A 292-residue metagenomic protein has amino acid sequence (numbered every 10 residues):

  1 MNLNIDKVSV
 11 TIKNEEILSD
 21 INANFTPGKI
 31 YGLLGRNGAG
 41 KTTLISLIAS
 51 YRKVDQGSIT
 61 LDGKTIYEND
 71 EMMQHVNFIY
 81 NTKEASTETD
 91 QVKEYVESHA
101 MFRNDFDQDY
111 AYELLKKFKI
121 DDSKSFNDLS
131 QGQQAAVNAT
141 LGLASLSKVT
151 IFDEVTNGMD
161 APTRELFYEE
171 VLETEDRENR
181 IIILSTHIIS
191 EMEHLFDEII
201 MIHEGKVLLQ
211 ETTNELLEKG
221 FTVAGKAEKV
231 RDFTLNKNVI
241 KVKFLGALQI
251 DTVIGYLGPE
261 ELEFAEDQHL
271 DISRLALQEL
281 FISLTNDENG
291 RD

Functional and structural regions predicted by a protein language model:
L3-I5, L18-D20, L33: Conserved structural motif at the start of ABC-family nucleotide-binding domains
G35-G40: Walker A (P-loop) phosphate-binding loop of ABC-type ATPase nucleotide-binding domains
A49: Helix-to-loop junction immediately C-terminal to a conserved catalytic motif
G57-E68: Conserved ABC transporter NBD signature motif
E71, F78-N138: ABC-family P-loop ATPase nucleotide-binding domains
I151-T156: Walker B catalytic motif
L245-D292: C-terminal coupling/interaction segments
